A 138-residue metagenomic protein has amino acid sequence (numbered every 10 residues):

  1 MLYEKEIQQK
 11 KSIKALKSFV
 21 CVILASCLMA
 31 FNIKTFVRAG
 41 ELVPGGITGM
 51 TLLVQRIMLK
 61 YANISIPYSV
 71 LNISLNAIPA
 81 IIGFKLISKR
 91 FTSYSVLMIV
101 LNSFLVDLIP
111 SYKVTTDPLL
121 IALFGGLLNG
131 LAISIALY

Functional and structural regions predicted by a protein language model:
L2-Y138: Core subunits and conserved enzymes of cellular information-processing and envelope-translocation systems across
